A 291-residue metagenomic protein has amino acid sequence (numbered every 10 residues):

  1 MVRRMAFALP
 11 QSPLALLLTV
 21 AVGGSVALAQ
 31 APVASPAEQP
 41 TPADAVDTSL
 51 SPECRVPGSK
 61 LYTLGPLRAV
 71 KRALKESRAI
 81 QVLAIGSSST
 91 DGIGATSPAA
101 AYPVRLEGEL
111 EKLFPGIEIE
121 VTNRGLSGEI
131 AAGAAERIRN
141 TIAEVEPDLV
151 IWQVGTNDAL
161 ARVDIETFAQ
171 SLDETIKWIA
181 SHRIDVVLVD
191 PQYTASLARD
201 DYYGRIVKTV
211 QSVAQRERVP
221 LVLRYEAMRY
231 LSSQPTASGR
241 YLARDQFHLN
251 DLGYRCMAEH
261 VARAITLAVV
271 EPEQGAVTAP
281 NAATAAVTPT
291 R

Functional and structural regions predicted by a protein language model:
M1-L83, G92-T96, E111-I117, V145 (+1 more regions): N-terminal secretory targeting modules
K75, V104-E120, E129-T290: Alpha-helical cap/lid subdomain in secreted, periplasmic, or secretory-pathway luminal O-acyl-processing enzymes
L83-G86, V189: Short hydrophobic segments within beta-strands
S87-S88, T156: Active-site metal-binding loops of divalent metal-dependent hydrolases
S88-S89, G125: Catalytic nucleophile serine of serine hydrolases, specifically the conserved "nucleophile elbow" pentapeptide
D91-G92, S196: Short strand->helix junction
